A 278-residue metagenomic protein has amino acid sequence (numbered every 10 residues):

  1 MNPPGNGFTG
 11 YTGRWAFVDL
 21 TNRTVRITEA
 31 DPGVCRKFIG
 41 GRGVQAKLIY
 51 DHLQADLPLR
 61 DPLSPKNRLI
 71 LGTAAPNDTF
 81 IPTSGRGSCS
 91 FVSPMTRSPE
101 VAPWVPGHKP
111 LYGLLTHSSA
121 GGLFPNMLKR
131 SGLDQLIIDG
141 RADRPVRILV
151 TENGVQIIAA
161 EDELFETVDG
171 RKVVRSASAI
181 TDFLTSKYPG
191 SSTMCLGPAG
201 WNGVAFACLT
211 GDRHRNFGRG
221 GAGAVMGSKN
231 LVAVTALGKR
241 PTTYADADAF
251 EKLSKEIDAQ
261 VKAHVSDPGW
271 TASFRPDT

Functional and structural regions predicted by a protein language model:
M1-S119, L123-T278: Intrinsically disordered, low-complexity segments enriched in small residues
